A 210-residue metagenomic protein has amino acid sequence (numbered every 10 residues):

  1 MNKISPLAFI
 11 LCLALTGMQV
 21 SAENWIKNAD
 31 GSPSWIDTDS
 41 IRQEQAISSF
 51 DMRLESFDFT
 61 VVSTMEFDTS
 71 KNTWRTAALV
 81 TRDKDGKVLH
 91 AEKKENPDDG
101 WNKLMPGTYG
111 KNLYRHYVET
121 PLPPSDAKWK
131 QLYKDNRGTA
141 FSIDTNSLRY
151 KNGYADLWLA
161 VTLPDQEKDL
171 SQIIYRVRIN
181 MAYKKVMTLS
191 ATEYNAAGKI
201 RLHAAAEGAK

Functional and structural regions predicted by a protein language model:
M1-L7: Bacterial N-terminal signal peptides that target proteins for export
A8-I10, V20: Cleavable N-terminal signal peptides
V20-K210: N-terminal secretory-pathway/extracellular module detecting exported/lumenal segments and adjacent signal-anchor/first
